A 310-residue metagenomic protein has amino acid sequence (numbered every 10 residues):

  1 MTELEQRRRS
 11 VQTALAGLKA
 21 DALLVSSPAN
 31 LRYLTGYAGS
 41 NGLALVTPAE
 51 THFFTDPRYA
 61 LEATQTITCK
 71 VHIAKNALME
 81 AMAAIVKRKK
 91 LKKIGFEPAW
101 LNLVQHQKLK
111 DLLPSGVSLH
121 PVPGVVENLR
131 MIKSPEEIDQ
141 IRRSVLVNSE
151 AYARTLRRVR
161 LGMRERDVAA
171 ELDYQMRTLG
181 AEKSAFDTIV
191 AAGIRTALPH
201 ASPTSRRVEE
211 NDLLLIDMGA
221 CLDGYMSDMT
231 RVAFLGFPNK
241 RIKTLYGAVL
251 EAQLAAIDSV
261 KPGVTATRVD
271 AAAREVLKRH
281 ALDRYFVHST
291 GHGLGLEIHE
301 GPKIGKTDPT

Functional and structural regions predicted by a protein language model:
M1-T310: Active-site neighborhoods and metal-handling regions in enzymes and metal-associated proteins
